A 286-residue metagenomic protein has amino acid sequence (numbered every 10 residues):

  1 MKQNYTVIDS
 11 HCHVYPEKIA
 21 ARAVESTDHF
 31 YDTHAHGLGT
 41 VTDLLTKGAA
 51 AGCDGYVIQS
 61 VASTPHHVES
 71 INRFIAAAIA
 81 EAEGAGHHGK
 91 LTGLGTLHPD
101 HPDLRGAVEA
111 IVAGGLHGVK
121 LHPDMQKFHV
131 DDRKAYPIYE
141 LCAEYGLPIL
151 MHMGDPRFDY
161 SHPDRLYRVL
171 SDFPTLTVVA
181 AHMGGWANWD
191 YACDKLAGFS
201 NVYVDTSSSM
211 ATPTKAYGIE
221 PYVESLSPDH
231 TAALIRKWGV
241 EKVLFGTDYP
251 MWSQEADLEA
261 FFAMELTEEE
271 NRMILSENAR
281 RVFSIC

Functional and structural regions predicted by a protein language model:
M1-S10, I19-G55, A233, K237-L244 (+1 more regions): Mid-to-C-terminal alpha-helical segments outside catalytic/metal-binding sites
H11, G48, I75, I111 (+8 more regions): Conserved, mostly hydrophobic/aromatic
H11-E17, H152, H182: Histidine-centered divalent metal-coordination motifs
V14-Y15, D155, G185, M251: Short active-site segment of divalent metal-dependent hydrolases/proteases that encodes the spacing between
D43-K47, I71-A78, A107-I111, K134-I138 (+4 more regions): A general structural detector for well-ordered alpha-helical segments in enzyme core domains, enriched
D54-G55, S63-L150, D155-D164, A211: Active-site gating/metal-coordination segments in enzymes
H117-G118, D131-L244: Catalytic pocket-lining loop regions of alpha/beta-barrel enzymes, especially the amidohydrolase/enolase/GH5 lineages
